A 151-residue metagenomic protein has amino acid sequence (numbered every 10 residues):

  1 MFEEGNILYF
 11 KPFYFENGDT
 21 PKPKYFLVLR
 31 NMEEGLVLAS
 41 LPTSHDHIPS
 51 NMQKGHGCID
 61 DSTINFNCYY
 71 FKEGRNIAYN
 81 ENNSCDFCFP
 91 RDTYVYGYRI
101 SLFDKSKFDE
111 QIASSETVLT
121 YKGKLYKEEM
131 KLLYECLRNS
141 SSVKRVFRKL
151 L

Functional and structural regions predicted by a protein language model:
M1-L151: Conserved functional hotspots at enzyme active or ligand-binding sites that engage polyanionic ligands
